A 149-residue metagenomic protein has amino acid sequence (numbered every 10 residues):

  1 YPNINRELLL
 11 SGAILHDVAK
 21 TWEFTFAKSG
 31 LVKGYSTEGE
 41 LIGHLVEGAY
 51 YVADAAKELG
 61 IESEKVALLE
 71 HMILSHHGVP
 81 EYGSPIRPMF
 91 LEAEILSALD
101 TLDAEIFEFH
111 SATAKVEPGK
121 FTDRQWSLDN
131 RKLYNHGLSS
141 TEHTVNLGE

Functional and structural regions predicted by a protein language model:
Y1-V116: Divalent metal-dependent catalytic cores for phosphoryl transfer on phosphate-bearing substrates
E92-E149: Acidic, carboxylate-rich catalytic segments that either coordinate divalent cations
